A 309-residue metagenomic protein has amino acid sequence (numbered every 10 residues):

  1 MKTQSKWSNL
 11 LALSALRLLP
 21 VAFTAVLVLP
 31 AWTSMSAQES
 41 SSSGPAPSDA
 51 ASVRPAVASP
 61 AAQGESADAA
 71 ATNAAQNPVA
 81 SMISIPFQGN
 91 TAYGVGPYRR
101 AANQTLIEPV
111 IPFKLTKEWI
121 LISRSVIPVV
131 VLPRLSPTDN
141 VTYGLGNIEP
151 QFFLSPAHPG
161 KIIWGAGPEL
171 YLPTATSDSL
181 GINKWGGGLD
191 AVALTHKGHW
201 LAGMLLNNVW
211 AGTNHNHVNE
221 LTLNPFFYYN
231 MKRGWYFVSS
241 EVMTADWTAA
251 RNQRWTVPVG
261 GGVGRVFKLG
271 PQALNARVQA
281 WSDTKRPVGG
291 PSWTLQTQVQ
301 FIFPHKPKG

Functional and structural regions predicted by a protein language model:
M1-A15: N-terminal secretory signal peptides that target proteins for export/translocation
K2-Q4, M35-G44: N-terminal acidic, proline/glycine-rich, low-complexity intrinsically disordered segments
S14-S34: Bacterial N-terminal signal peptides
E39-G309: Transmembrane beta-barrel domains of Gram-negative outer membranes and organellar outer membranes
